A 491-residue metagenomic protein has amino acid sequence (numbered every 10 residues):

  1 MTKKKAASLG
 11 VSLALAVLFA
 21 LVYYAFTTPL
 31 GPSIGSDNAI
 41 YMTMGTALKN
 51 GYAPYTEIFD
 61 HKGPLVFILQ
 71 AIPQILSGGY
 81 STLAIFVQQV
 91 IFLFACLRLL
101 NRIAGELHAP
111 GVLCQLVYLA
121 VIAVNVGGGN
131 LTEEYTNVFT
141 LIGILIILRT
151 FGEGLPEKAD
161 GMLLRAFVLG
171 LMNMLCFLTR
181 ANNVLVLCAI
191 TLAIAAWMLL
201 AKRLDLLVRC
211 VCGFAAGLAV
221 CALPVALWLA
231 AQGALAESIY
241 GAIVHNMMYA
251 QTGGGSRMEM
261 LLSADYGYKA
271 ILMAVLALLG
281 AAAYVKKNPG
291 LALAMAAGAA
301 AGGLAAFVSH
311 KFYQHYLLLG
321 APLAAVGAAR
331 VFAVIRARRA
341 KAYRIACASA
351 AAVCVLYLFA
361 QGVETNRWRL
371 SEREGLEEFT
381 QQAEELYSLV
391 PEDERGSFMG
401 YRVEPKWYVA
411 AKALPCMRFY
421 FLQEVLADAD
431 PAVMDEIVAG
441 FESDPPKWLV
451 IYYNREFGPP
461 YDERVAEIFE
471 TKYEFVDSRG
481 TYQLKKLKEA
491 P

Functional and structural regions predicted by a protein language model:
V87-L107, I142, I146: Transmembrane-helix motifs of polytopic, lipid-linked glycan transferases
R98, G267-G303: Hydrophobic, aromatic-rich transmembrane alpha-helices and their immediate juxtamembrane boundary segments
G105-A109, G143-V168, A201, A274-L291 (+1 more regions): Membrane-interface transmembrane helices that cradle and orient dolichyl/undecaprenyl
V126-T136, Y313: Short acidic/glycine- and proline-prone juxtamembrane loop motifs at membrane-interface regions of multi-pass membrane
T136-P156, V168-N173, I194-A195, A324-G327: Specific aromatic-rich, kink-prone transmembrane helix
M162-A181, L187-I194, A219-V220, A299-V308: Membrane-interface alpha helices of multi-pass inner-membrane proteins
L185, G303, S309-R344: Hydrophobic/aromatic-rich transmembrane helices and adjacent perimembrane loops
R373-A427, D435-P460: Short periplasmic/luminal acceptor-recognition loop of GT-C membrane glycosyltransferases, typified by
